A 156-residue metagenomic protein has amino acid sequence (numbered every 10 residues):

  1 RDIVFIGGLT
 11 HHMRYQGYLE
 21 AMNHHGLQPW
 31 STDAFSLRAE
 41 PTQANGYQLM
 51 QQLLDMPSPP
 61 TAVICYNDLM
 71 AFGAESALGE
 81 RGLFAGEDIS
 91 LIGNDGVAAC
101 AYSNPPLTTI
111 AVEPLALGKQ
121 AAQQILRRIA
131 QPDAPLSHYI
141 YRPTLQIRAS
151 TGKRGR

Functional and structural regions predicted by a protein language model:
R1-R156: Bacterial carbohydrate/catabolite-sensing allosteric modules
